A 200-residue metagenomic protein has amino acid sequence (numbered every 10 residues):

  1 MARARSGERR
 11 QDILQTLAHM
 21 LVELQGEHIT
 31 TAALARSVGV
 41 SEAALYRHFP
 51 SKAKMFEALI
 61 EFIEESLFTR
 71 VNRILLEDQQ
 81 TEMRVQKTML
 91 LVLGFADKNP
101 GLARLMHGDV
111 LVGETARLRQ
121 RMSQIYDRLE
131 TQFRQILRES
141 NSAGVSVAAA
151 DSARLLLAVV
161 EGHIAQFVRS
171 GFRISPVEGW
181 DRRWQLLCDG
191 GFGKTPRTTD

Functional and structural regions predicted by a protein language model:
M1, H28-T30, V38, K52: Short glycine/proline-centered loop/turn elements that form peptide/ligand docking sites
M1-E8, T195-D200: N-terminal intrinsically disordered/low-complexity leader segments
E8-H19, E23, S37, K54-E77 (+6 more regions): Alpha-helical structural segments
M20-I29, F49: Short helix/strand-capping hinge loops at secondary-structure junctions that flank key functional elements
L34: Short alpha-helical "recognition helix" segments of helix-turn-helix
G39-F49: Short hydrophobic/aromatic patch on the recognition helix
F49, G108-E114: Short helix-capping/turn signature of helix-turn-helix
A103-H107, R119, S123, S140-L187 (+1 more regions): Hydrophobic/aromatic-rich alpha-helical bundle segments in the mid-to-C-terminal region
